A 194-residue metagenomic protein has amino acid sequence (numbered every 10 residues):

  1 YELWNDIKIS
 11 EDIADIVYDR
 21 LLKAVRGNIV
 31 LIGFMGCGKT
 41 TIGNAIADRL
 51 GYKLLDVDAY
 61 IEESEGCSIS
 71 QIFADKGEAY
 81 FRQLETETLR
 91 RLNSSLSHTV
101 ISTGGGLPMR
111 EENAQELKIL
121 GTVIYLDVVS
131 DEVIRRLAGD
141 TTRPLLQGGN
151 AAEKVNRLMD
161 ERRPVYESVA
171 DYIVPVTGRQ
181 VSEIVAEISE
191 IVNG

Functional and structural regions predicted by a protein language model:
E2-R26, A45, R49, D160-G194: NTP-dependent small-molecule kinase module
L31: Hydrophobic anchor at the beta1->P-loop junction of P-loop NTPases
F34: P-loop (Walker A) phosphate-binding loop of NTP-binding proteins
K39: Conserved lysine of the Walker
I42: Hydrophobic positions on the alpha1 helix immediately C-terminal to the Walker A/P-loop
D48-A59: Post-Walker A helix-loop "phosphate-sensing" segment adjacent to the P-loop in P-loop NTPases
V57-L107, E111-E116, T142-R143: ATP-dependent small-molecule kinase phosphotransfer cores that center on conserved nucleotide phosphate-binding segments
I119-P164: A glycine- and Lys/Arg-enriched "phosphate-lid" helix/loop adjacent to the NTP-binding pocket of small-molecule kinases
